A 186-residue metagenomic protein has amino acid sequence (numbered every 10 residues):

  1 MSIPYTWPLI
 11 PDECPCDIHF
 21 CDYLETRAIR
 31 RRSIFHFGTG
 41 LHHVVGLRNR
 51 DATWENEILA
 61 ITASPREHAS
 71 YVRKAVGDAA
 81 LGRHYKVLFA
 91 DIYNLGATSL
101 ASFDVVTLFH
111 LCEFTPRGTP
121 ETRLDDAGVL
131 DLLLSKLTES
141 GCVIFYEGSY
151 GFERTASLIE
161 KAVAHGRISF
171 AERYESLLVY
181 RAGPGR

Functional and structural regions predicted by a protein language model:
M1-R31: Class I SAM-dependent methyltransferase Rossmann-like catalytic core, especially the SAM/SAH-binding loop
I3-L9, S149-R186: Class I S-adenosyl-L-methionine
A28, A52-T53, K136-E139: A generic alpha-to-beta junction signature in SAM-dependent methyltransferases
F35, L41-L95: Class I SAM-dependent methyltransferase SAM/SAH-binding core
Y93-T107: A short acidic, Gly/Pro-enriched loop at the edge of an enzyme's catalytic core that lines a small-molecule cofactor
D104-L124: A short SAM/SAH-binding and catalytic strip from SAM-dependent methyltransferases
P120-C142: A short glycine-rich, Lys/Arg-flanked "PGG" loop and its adjoining helix->strand segment in the class I
C142-Y150: Short strand-turn motif at the edge of the Rossmann-like AdoMet-binding core
